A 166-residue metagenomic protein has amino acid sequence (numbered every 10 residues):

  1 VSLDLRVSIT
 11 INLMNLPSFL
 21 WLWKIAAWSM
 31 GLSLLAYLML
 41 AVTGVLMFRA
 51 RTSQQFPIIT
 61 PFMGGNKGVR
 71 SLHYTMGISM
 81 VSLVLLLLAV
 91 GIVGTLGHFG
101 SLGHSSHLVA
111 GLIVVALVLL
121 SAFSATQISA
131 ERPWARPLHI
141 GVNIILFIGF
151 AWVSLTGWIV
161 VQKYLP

Functional and structural regions predicted by a protein language model:
D4-P166: Membrane-embedded alpha-helical bundles that constitute the cytochrome b-like, heme-associated redox core of multi-pass
